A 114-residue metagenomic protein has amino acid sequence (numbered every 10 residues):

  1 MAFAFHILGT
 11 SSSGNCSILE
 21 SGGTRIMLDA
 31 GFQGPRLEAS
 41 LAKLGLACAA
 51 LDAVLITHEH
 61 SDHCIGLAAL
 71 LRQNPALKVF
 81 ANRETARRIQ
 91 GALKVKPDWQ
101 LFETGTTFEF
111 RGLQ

Functional and structural regions predicted by a protein language model:
M1, A47, Q73, L93-V95 (+1 more regions): Short, structurally constrained coil/turn elements that cap an alpha-helix or connect an alpha-helix to the following
M1-L44: Conserved beta-strand hairpin/beta-sheet module of binuclear metal-dependent hydrolase folds, prominently
T10-S11, A30-G31, N82-R83, F102-T104: Fold-independent oxyanion-binding glycine-rich loops and adjacent beta-strand/coil segments at enzyme active sites
C16-S17, H58-H60, F108-G112: Short, solvent-exposed polar/charged micro-motifs at secondary-structure junctions
I18, G45, L71, T106-T107: Short secondary-structure boundary/capping segments
G22-T24, Q73-A76, K94-P97: Short glycine/proline-enriched coil/turn segments at helix->beta-strand junctions
G34-A81, T85: Active-site metal-binding motif and surrounding structural segment of the metallo-beta-lactamase
R83-Q114: Metallo-beta-lactamase
